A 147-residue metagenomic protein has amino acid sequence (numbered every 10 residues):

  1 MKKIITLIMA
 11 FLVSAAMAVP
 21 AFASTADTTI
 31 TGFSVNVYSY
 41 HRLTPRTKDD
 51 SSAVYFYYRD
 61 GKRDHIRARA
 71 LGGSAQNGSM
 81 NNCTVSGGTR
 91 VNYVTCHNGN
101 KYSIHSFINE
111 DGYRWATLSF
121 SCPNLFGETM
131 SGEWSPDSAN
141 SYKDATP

Functional and structural regions predicted by a protein language model:
K2-A23: Sec-dependent N-terminal signal peptides of Gram-positive bacterial secreted proteins and lipoproteins
S24-P147: Post-signal peptide N-terminal regions of Sec-secreted extracellular proteins
